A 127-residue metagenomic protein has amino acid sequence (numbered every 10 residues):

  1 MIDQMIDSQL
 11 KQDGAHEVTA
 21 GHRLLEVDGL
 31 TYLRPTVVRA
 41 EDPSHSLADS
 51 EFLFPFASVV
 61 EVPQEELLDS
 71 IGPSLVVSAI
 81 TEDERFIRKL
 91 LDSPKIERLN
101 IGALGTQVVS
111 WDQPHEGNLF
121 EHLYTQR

Functional and structural regions predicted by a protein language model:
M1-D42, E65: ALDH superfamily catalytic-core signature
D28-R127: Conserved C-terminal structural/oligomerization subdomain of aldehyde/semialdehyde dehydrogenase
